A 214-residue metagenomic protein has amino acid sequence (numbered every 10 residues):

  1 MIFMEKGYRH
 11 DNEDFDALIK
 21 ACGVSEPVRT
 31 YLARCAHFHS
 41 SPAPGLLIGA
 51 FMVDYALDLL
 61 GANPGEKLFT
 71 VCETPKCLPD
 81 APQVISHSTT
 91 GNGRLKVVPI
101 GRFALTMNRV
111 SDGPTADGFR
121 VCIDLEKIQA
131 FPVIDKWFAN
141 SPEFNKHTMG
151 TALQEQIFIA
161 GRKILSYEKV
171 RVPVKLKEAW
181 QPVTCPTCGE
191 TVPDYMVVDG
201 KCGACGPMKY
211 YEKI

Functional and structural regions predicted by a protein language model:
M1-P42, L47-I214: Non-transmembrane, aqueous-exposed alpha-helical and coiled segments at domain scale
